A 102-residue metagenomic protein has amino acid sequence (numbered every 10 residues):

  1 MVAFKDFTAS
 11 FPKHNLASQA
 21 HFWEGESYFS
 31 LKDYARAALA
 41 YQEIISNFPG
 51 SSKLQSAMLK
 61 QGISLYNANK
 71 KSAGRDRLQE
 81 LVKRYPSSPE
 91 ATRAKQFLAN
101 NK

Functional and structural regions predicted by a protein language model:
S10-L16, N47-K53, K83-T92: Short solvent-exposed coil/turn linkers within tandem alpha-helical repeat scaffolds
